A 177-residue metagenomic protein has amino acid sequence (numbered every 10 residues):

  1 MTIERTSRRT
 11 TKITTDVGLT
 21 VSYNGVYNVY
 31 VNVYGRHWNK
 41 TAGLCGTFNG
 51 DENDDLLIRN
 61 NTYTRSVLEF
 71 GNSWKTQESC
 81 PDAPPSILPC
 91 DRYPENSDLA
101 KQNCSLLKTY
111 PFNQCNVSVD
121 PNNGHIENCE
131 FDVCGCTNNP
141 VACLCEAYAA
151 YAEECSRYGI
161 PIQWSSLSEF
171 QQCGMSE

Functional and structural regions predicted by a protein language model:
M1-E177: Extracellular/secreted glycoprotein ectodomains characterized by long, lumenal stretches of O-glycosylated
